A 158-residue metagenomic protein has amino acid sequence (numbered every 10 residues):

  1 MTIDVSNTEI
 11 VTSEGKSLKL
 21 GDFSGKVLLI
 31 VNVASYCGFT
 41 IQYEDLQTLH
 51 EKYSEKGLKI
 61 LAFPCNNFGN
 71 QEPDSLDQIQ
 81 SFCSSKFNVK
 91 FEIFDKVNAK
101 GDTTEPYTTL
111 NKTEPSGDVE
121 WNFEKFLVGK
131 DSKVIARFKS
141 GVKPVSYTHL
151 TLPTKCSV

Functional and structural regions predicted by a protein language model:
M1-G21, I41: N-terminal "domain-start" segment that seeds a small globular fold
V27, Y36, I41-F63: Conserved helix-turn-beta segment immediately C-terminal to the redox Cys motif in thioredoxin-like folds
D45, N66, D77-S85, T109-L110: A structural signal for multi-pass alpha-helical bundles of membrane permease subunits that mediate small-molecule
G57-D74, F91-G101: Thiol-based oxidoreductase modules, predominantly thioredoxin-like and allied folds used for disulfide exchange
C83-K143: Thiol/selenol-based redox catalytic cores and closely related redox-interacting motifs
T148-T154: Conserved small/polar residues in nucleotide/adenosyl-binding loops
